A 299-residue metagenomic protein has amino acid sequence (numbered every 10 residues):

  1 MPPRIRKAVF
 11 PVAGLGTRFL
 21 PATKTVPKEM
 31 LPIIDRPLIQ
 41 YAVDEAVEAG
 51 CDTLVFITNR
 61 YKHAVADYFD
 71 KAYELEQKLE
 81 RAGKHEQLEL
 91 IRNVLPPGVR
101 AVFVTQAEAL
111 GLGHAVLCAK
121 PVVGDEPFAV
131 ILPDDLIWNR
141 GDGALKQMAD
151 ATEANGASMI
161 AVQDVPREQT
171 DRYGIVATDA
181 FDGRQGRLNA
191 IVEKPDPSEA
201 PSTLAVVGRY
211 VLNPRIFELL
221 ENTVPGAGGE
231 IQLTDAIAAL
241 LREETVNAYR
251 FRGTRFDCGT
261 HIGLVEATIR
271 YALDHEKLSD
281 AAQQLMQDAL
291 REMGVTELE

Functional and structural regions predicted by a protein language model:
P2-A8, D280-Q287: Positively charged, low-complexity intrinsically disordered leader regions
P2-R81, Q106, G141-K146: N-terminal glycine-rich phosphate-binding loop and ensuing alpha1 helix
K7, D52-L54, R100, P127 (+3 more regions): Residues at the starts of beta-strands that form the adenosine-phosphate
F10, F56, V130, I160-A161 (+1 more regions): Structural beta-sheet core signal
M30, A101-F103, S158, V246-A248 (+1 more regions): Conserved beta-strand scaffold positions in the cores of enzyme catalytic domains, especially in NTP/NDP-utilizing
L75-K78, R92-T178, L212-P214, L220-T223: Conserved beta-loop-beta/alpha segment of the NTase-like Rossmann-fold superfamily that binds/positions NTPs
A129, D142, A149-E153, A180-Q284: Catalytic-core segments of class I nucleotidyltransferases/pyrophosphorylases that form NMP-activated intermediates
A282-E299: Intrinsic disorder at enzyme termini
